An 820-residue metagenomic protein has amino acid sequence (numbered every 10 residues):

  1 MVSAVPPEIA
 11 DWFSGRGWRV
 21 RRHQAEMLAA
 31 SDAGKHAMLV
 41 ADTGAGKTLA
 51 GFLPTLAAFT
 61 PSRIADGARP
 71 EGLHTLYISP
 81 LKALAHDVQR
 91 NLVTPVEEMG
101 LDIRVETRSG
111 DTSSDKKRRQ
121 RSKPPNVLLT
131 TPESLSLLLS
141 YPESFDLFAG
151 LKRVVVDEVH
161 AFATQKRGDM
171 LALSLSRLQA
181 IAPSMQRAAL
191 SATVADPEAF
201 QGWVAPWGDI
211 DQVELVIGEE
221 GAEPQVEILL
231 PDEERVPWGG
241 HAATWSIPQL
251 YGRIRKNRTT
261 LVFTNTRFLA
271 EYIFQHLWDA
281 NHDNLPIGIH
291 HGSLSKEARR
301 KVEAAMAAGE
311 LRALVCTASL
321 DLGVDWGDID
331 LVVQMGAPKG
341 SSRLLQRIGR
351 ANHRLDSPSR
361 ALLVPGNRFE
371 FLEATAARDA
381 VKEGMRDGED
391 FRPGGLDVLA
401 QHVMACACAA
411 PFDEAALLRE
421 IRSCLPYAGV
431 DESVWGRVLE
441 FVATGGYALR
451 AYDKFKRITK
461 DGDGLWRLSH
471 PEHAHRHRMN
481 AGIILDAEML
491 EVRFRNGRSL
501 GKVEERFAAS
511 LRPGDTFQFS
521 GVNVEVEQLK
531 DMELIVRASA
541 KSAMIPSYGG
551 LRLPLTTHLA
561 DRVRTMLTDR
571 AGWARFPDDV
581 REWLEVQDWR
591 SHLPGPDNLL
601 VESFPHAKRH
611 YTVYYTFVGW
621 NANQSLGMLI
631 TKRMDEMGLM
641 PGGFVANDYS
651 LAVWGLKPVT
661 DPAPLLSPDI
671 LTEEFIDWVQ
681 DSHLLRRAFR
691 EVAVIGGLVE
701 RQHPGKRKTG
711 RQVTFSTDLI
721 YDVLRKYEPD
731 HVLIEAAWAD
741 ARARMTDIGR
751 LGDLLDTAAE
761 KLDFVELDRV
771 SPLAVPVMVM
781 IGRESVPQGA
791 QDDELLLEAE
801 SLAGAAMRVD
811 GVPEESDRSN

Functional and structural regions predicted by a protein language model:
M1-G15, R19-A45, A50-D463: Helicase motor core with emphasis on the C-terminal RecA-like subdomain
L418-I421, L425-M489, V503-E504, P546-Y548 (+1 more regions): Extended, highly charged accessory segments
I484-D486, L511, Q518: Short, well-ordered loop/turn sites that connect or cap secondary structure elements
E491-F494, R537: Short, acidic/hydrophobic/Gly-rich beta-strand patch recurrent on exposed beta strands that often constitutes part
N496-T516: A conserved acidic, glycine/proline-rich C-terminal tail/linker
V522-L529: Short beta-strand-centered aromatic/proline hotspots
K530-S547: Short, solvent-exposed secondary-structure boundary/capping segments
